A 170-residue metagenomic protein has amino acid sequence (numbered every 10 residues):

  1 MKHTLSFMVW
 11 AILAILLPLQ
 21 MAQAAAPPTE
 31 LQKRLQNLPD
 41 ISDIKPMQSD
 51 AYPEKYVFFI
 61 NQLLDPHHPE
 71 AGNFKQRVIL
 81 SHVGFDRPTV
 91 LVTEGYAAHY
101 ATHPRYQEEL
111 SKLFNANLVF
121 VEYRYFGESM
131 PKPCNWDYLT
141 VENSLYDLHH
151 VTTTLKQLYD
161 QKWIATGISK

Functional and structural regions predicted by a protein language model:
M1-V9: Bacterial N-terminal signal peptides that target proteins for export
V9-Q20: Bacterial N-terminal signal peptides
A24-A116, W163: Catalytic-loop region of hydrolases
T93-Y96, V121-R124, I168-S169: Active-site-proximal beta-strand/loop segments in catalytic clefts of secreted hydrolases
S111-E128: Conserved alpha/beta-hydrolase
M130-K132: Conserved catalytic-core motifs of eukaryotic protein kinase domains, centered on the activation segment
Y138-K156: Alpha/beta-hydrolase active-site loop
Y159-S169: Alpha/beta-hydrolase fold nucleophile elbow
